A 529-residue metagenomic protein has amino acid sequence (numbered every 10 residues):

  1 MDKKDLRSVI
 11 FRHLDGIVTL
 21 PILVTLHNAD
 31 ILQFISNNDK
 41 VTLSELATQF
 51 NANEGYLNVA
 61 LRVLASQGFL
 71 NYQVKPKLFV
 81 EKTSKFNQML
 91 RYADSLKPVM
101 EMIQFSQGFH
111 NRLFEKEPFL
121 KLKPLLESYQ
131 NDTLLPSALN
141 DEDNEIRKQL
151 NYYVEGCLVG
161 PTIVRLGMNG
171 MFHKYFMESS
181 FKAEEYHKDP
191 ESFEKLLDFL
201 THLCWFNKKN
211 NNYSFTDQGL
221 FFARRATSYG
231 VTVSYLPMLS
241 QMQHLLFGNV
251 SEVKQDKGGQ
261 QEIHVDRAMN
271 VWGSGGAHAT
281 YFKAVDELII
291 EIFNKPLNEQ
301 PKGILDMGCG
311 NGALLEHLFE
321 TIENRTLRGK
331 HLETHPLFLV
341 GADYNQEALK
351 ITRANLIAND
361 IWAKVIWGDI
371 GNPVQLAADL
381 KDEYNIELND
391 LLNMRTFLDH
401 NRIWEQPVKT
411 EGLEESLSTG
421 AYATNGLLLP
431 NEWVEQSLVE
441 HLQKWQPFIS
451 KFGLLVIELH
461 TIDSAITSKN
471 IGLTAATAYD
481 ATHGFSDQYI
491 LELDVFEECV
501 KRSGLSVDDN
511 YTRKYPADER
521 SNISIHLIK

Functional and structural regions predicted by a protein language model:
M1-Q241, P301: N-terminal accessory segments
L20-P21, T25, V271-F282, G341 (+2 more regions): Short acidic-aromatic active-site loops that bind/stabilize oxyanions
L113-K182, Y186-P190, W205, R225 (+2 more regions): Conserved adenosyl
E194, M238, E287, L318 (+3 more regions): Well-ordered, non-membrane alpha-helical segments in soluble/globular domains
E383-Y384, G504-L505, K514-K529: Core SAM-dependent methyltransferase catalytic element
M394-Q436: Mobile active-site "lid"/loop adjacent to the S-adenosyl-L-methionine
A421-P430, G453-D509: C-terminal alpha-helical "lid/dimerization" subdomain adjacent to the S-adenosyl-L-methionine
I449-S450: Helix-to-beta-strand junctions that scaffold the AdoMet/dcAdoMet cofactor pocket in Class I SAM-dependent enzymes
